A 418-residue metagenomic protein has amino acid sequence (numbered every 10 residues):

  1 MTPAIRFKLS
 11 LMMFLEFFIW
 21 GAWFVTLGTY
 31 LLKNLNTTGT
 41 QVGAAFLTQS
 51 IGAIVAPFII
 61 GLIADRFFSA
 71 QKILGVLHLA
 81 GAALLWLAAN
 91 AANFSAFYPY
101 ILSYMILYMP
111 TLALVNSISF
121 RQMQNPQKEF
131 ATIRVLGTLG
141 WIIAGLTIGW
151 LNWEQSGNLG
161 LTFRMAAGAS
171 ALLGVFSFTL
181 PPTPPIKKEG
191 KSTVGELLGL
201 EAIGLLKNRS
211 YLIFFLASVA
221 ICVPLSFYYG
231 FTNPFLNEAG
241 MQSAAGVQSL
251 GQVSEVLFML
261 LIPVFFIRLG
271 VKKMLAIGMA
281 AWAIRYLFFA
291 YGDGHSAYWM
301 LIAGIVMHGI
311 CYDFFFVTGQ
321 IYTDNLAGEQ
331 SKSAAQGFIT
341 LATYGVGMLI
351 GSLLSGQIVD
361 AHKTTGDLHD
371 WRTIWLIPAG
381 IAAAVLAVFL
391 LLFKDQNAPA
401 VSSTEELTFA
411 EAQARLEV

Functional and structural regions predicted by a protein language model:
M1-P3, L180-L216, E411-R415: Juxtamembrane intracellular "pre-TM" segments in multi-pass secondary transporters
M1-S50, S210-S249, F316: Helix-loop boundary and gating motifs at the non-cytosolic
F14, L84, F94-L114, I118 (+2 more regions): Hydrophobic core of transmembrane alpha-helices in multi-pass small-molecule transporters, especially MFS/SLC-type
V55-A92: Conserved MFS/SLC helix-loop-helix module at the cytosolic interface between two early adjacent transmembrane helices
V55-S69, N152-W153, F258-V271, V359-D360: Helix-to-loop junctions at the C-terminal end of transmembrane segments in multipass secondary transporters
K72-W86, K273-F288: Structural signature of the two symmetry-related core transmembrane helices
A88-N90, S170-P181, L376-V418: Multi-pass alpha-helical transporter architecture, strongest for 12-TM Major Facilitator/SLC carriers used
W150-A169, Q357-A382: A membrane-interface helix-boundary motif in multi-pass transporters
